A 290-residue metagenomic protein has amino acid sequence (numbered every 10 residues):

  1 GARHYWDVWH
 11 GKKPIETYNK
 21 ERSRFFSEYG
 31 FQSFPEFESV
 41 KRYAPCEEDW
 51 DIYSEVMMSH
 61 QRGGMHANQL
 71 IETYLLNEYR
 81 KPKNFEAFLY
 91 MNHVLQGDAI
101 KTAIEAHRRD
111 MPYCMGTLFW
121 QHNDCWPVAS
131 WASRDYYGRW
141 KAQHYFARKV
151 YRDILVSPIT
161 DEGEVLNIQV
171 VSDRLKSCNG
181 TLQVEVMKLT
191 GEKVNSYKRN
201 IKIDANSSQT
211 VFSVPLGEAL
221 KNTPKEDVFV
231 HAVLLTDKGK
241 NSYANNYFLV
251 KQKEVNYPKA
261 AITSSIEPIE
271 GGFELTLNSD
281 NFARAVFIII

Functional and structural regions predicted by a protein language model:
A2-C178: Substrate-binding clefts and catalytic carboxylate motifs of secreted carbohydrate-active enzymes
Y90-N92, R134-D135, N200-N206, A219-L220 (+1 more regions): Short, contiguous acidic/charged loop-to-helix segments that flank catalytic cores in large enzymes
M91-V94, I269-T276: Basic, glycine-rich polyanion-binding accessory segments appended to enzymes
H144-R152, G191, V250-K259: Short, solvent-exposed secondary-structure boundary motifs
P158-E162, S265-E270: Short, solvent-exposed loop/linker segments at the N-terminal edge of repeated beta-sheet extracellular domains
V165-V214, P224-L235, F273-I290: Beta-strand-rich binding/interaction modules
L234-Y243: Short acidic/polar inter-strand loop motif in beta-rich domains
S242-P268: Edge strands and adjacent loops of beta-rich recognition modules
